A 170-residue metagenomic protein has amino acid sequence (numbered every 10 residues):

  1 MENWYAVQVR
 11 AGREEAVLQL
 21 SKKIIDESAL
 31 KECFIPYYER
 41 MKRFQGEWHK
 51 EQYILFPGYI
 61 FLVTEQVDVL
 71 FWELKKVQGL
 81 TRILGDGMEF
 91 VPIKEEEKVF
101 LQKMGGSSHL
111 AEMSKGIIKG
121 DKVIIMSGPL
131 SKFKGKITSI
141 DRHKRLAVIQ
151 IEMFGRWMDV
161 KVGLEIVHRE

Functional and structural regions predicted by a protein language model:
M1-I124, S139, V148-E170: Acidic-enriched and Gly/Ser
K144-L146: A generic structural signal for beta-strand entry/edge sites
